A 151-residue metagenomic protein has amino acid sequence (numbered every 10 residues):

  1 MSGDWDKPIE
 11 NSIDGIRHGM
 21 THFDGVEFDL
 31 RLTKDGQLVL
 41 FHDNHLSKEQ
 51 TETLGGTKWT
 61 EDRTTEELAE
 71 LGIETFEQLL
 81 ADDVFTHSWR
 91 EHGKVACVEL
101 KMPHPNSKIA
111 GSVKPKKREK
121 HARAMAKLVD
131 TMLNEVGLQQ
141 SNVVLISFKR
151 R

Functional and structural regions predicted by a protein language model:
M1-R151: Phosphate-group recognition and catalysis centered on beta-loop-alpha active-site segments
